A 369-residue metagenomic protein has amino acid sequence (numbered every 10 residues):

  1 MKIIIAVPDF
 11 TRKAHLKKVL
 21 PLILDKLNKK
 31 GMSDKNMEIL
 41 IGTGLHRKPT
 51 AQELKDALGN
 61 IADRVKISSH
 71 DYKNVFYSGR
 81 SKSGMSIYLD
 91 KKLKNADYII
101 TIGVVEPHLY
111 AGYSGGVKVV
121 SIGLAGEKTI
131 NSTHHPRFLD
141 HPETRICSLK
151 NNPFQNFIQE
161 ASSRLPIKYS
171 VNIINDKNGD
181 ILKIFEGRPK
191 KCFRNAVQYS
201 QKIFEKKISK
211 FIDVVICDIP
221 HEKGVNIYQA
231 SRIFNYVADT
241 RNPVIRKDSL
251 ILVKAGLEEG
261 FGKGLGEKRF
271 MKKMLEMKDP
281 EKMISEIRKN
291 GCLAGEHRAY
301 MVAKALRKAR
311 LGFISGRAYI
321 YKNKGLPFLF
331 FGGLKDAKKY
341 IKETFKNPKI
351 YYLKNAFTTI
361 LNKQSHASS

Functional and structural regions predicted by a protein language model:
K2-K13, E38-G44, I216-D218: Short glycine-rich or small-residue beta-strand-to-loop segments that form or flank ligand, phosphate, metal/Fe-S
I4-A6, I100-I102, D213-D218, L252 (+1 more regions): Structural motif
R12-M32, I233-V244: Histidine-anchored nucleotide/phosphate-binding helix
P49-S114: An acidic, phosphate/nucleotide-engaging active-site surface
M85, L89-L149, P153-I158: Divalent-metal (Mg2+/Mn2+/Ca2+)-assisted nucleotide/phosphate chemistry catalytic cores
T133-D176, M277-A318: Polyanion-binding loop/helix "lid" in catalytic or ligand-binding cores
T144-K223: Membrane-embedded hairpin module used as a gating/binding unit in multi-pass transport and secretion proteins
I233-S369: C-terminal non-catalytic interaction/assembly regions of soluble proteins
